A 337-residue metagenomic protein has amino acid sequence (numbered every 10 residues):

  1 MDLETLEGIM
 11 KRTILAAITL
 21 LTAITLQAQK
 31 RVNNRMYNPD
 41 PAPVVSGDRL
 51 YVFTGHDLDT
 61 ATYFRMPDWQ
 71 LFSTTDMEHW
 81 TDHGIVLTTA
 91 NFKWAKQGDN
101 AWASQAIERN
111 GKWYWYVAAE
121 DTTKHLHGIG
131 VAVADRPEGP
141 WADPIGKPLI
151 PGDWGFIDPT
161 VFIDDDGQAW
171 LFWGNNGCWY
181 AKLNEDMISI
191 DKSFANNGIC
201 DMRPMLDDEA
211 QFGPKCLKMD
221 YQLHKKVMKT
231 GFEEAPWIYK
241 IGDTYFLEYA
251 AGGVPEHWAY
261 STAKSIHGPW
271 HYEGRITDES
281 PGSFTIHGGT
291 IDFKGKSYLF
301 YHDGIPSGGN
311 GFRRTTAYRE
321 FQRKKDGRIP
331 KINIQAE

Functional and structural regions predicted by a protein language model:
M1-Q29: Bacterial Sec-dependent N-terminal signal peptides
A28-E337: Carbohydrate-active catalytic/glycan-binding domains of CAZyme proteins, especially the secreted or lumenal ectodomains
